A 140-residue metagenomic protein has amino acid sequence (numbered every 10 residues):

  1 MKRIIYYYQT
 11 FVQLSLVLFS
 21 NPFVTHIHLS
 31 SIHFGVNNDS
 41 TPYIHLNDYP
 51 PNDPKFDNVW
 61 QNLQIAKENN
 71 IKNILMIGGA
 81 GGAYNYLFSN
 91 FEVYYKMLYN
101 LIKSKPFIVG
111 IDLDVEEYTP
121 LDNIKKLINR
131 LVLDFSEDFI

Functional and structural regions predicted by a protein language model:
M1-I140: Chitinase-like catalytic core of GlcNAc-active glycosidases
